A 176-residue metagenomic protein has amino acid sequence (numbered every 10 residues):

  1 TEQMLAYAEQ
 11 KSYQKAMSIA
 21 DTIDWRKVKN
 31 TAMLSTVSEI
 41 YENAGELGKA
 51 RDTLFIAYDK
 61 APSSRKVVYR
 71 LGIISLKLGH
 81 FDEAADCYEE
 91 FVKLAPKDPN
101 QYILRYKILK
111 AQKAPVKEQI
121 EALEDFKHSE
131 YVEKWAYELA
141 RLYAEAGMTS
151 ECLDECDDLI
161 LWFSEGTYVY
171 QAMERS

Functional and structural regions predicted by a protein language model:
E2, T36, R70, L104 (+2 more regions): "A position-specific structural signal for the A-helix of alpha-solenoid helical repeats
E9, N43, K60, K77 (+2 more regions): Alpha-helix C-terminal capping/termination sites
Y13, L47, F81, P115-V116 (+1 more regions): TPR-repeat structural position
A16, A50, A84, E118-Q119 (+1 more regions): Single-residue signature of alpha-solenoid repeat helices
V28, K113-A114, G147: Short coil/turn linking the two alpha-helices of tandem helical-hairpin repeats
V28, P62, P96, E130-Y131 (+1 more regions): Short coil turns that delineate tetratricopeptide repeat
S35-E42, F55, K66-G79, D86-Y131: Alpha-helical adaptor scaffolds
K93, G147-Y168, M173-S176: TPR/TPR-like (Sel1-like) alpha-helical repeat modules
